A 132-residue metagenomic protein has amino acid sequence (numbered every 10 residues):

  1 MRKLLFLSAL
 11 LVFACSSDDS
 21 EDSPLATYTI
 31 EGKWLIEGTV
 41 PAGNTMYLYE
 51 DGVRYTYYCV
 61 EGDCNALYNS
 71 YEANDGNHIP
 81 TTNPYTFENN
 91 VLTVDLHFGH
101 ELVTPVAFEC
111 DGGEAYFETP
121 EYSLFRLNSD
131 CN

Functional and structural regions predicted by a protein language model:
L4-F13: Sec-dependent N-terminal signal peptides
L11, Y55, C59-E61, V106 (+1 more regions): Secretory pathway export signals and precursors
V12-K33, N132: Bacterial Sec-dependent N-terminal signal peptides
P24-T45, Y55, N83: Tryptophan-anchored aromatic micro-motifs
T39-P41, Y58-E121: Contiguous, well-ordered beta-strand patches that form the walls/edges of small beta-barrel/beta-sandwich domains
E121-N132: Short, low-complexity, Pro/Ser/Thr/Gly-rich segments in the mature regions of secreted, periplasmic
